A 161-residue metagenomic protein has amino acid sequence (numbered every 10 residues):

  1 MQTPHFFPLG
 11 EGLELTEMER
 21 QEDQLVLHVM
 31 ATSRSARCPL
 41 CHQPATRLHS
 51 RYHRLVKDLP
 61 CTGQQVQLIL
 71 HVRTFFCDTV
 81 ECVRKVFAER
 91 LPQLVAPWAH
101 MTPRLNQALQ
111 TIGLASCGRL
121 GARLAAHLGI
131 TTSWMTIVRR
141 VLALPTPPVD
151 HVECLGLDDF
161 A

Functional and structural regions predicted by a protein language model:
M1-R90: Short, conserved DNA-binding cores of transcription-related domains
H42, L55-A161: Short, positively charged, Gly/Tyr-enriched micro-motifs that form contact patches at catalytic or ligand/partner
